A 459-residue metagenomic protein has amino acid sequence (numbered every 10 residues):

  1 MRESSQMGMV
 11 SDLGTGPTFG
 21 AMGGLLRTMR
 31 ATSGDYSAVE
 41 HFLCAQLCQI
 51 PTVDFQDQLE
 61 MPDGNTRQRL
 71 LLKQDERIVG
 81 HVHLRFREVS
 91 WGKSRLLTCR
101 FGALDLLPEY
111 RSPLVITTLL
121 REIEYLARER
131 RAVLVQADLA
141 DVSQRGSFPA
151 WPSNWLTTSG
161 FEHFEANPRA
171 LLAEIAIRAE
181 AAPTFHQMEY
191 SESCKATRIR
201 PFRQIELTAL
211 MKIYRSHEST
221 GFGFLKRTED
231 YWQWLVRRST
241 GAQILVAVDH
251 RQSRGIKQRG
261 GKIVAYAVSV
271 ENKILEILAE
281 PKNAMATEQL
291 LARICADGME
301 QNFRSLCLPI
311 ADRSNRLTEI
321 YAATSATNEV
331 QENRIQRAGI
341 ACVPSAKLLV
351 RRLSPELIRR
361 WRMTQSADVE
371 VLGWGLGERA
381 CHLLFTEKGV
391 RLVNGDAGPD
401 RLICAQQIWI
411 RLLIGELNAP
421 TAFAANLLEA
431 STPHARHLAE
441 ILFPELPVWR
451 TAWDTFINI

Functional and structural regions predicted by a protein language model:
R2-G34, I177-Q204: Conserved N-terminal entry element of GNAT/NAT acetyltransferase domains
S37-R67, K73-Q74, T157-I277, E288 (+5 more regions): Amide-forming acyltransferase catalytic core, primarily the GNAT-like/NAT-type and related acyltransferase folds
Q74-G92, G102, V268-N272: Acetyl-CoA-dependent GNAT
R95-P108, V270-A284: Conserved acetyl-CoA binding element of GNAT-fold acetyltransferases
L106, S112-Y125, A137, N283-A296: Conserved acetyl-CoA-binding loop-helix of GNAT-fold acetyltransferases
L120, A127-A140, M299-D312, I320: Conserved GNAT acetyl-CoA-binding A-motif
S143-L156, F161, Y321: Conserved active-site tyrosine of GNAT-family acetyltransferases
G395-I459: C-terminal interaction segments
